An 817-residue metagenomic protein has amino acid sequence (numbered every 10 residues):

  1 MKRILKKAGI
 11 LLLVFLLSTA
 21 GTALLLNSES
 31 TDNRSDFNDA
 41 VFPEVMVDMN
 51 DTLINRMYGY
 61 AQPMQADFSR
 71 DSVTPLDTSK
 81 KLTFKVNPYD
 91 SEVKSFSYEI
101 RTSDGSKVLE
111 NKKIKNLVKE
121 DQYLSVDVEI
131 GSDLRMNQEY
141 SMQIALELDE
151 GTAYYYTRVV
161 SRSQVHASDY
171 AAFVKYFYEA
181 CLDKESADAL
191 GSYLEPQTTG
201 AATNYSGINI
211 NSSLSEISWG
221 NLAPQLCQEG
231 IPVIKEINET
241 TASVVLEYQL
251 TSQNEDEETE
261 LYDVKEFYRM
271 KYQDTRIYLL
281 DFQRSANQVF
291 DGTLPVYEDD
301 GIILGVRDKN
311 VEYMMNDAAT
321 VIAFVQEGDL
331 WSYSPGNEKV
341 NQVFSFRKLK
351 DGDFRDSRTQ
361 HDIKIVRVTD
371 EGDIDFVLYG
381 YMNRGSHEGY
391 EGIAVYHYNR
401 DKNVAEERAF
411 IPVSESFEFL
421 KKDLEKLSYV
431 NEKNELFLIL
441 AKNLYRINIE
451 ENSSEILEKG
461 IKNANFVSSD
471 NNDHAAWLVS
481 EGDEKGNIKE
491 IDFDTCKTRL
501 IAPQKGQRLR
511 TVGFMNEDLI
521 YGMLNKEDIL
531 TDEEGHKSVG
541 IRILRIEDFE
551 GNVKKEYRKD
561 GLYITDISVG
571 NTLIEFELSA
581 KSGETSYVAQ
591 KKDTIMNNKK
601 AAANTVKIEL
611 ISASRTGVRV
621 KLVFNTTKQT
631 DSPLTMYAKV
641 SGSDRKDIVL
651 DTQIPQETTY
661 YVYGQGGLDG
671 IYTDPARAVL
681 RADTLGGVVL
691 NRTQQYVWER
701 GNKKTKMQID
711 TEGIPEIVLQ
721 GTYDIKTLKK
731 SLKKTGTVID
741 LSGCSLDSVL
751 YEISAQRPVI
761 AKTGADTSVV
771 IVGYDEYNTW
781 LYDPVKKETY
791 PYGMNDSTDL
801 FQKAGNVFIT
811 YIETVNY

Functional and structural regions predicted by a protein language model:
M1-L17: N-terminal Sec-pathway targeting helices
L16-T31, D67-T83, K94-I114, Y123 (+3 more regions): Surface-exposed, charged secondary-structure patches
F37-E99, D104-V108, E139-L222, V296-K339 (+15 more regions): Core segments of small alpha/beta cavity-forming domains
E110-K113, F282, V340-L349, A405-V413 (+3 more regions): Beta-propeller fold detector
Y140, K235-T251, G372-L378, L519-L524 (+2 more regions): A short hydrophobic beta-strand element
T241-L279, Q283: Exposed beta-sheet edge and beta->alpha loop/turn motif
P335-E338, N399-D401, N448-N452, D492-C496 (+1 more regions): Short loop/turn segments that connect beta-strands within beta-propeller blades
Q708-Y817: Conserved active-site-adjacent core of cysteine acyl-enzyme catalytic domains
